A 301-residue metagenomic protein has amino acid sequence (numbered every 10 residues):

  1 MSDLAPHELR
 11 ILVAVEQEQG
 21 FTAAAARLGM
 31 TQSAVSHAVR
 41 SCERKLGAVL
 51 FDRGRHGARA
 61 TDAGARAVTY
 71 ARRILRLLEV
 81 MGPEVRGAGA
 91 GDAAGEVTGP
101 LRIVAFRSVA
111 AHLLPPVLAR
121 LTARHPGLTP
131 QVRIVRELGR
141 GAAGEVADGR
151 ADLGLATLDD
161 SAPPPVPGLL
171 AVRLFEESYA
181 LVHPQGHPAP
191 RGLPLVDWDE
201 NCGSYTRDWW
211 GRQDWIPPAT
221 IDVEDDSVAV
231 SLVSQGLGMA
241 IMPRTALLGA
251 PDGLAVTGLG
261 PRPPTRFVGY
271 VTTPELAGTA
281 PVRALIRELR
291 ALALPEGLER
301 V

Functional and structural regions predicted by a protein language model:
V13-T31: Short helix-boundary/capping micro-motifs
F21, E43-D62: A short LG(V/I)-centered, amphipathic sequence patch enriched for acidic residue(s) preceding the LG motif
T98-P163: Central regulatory/effector-binding core of bacterial HTH transcription factors
R102-V104, E177-V182, G186-T206, A293: Short loop->beta-strand "edge-of-pocket" segments that line small-molecule binding or catalytic clefts across diverse
E137-A142, A147-R150, T157, N201-T257: Hydrophobic hinge/microswitch elements
T157, R191-P218, Q235, G278-I286 (+1 more regions): Secondary-structure junction motif
P163-R173, E177, V228-A277: Beta-alpha-beta core module
H187-A189, L237, T257-V301: A late-sequence structural motif
